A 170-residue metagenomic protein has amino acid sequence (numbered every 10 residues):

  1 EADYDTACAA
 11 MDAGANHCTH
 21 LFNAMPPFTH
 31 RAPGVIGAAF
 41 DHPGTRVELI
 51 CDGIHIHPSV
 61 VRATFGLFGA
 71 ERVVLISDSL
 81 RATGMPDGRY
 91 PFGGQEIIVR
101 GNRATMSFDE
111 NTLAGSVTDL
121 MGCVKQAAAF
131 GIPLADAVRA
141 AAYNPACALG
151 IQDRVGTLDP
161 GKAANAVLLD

Functional and structural regions predicted by a protein language model:
E1-D3, G53-I56: Short beta->alpha connector loops
E1-P33, G84: Histidine/acidic-residue-rich, glycine-tolerant segments that coordinate divalent metal ions
D5-A7, V35, V60, G156: Short acidic active-site motifs
C8-D12, V61-E71: Short amphipathic alpha-helices and their capping/turn segments at secondary-structure boundaries
L21-F22, R62, G161: Broad hydrophobic/π-residue packing in well-ordered secondary structure
H30-P33, P58-R62: Conserved strand-to-helix beginnings and helix N-cap segments that scaffold or border functional pockets
G34-L49, G53, F65-L169: His/Asp/Glu-enriched, well-ordered alpha-helical/loop segment that forms or immediately abuts the divalent-metal
